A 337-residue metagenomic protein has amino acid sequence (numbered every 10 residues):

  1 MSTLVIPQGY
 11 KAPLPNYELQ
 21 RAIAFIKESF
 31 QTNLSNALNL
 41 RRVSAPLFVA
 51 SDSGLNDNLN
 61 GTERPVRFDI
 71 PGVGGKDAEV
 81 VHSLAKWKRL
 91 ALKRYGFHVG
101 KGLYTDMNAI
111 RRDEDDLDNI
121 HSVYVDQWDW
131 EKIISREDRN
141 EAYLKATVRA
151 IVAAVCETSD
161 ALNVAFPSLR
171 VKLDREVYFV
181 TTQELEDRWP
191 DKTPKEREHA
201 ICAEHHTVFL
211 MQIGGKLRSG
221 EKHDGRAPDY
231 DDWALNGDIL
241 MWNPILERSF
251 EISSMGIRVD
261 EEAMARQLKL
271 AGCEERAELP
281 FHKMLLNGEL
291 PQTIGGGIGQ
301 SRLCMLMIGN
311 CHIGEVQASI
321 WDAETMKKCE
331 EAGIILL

Functional and structural regions predicted by a protein language model:
S2-H121, D129-I133: Class II aminoacyl-tRNA synthetase-like tRNA-binding/catalytic domains
E18-F25, S29, R139-A146, A150 (+3 more regions): Generic recognition of stable, solvent-exposed alpha-helical segments in well-folded globular domains
L34-R41, I151-L162, C311: A generic secondary-structure signal for well-formed alpha-helical elements
L47-S51, P167-D174, E324-M326: A glycine-rich phosphate-binding loop feature that marks nucleotide/adenosyl-phosphate handling sites
G61, V73, F97-K101, V123 (+5 more regions): A generic structural signal for short, non-catalytic loop/turn and secondary-structure boundary residues
K101-L103, V125-D129, H205-T207, E247-S249: Extracellular structured ligand-interaction cores
D106-K192, E196: Extended, charged alpha-beta segments that form solvent-exposed binding/catalytic grooves in nucleic-acid-handling
E114, T182-L337: A translation/RNA-centric and nucleic-acid-associated enzymatic feature enriched in Class II aminoacyl-tRNA synthetases
